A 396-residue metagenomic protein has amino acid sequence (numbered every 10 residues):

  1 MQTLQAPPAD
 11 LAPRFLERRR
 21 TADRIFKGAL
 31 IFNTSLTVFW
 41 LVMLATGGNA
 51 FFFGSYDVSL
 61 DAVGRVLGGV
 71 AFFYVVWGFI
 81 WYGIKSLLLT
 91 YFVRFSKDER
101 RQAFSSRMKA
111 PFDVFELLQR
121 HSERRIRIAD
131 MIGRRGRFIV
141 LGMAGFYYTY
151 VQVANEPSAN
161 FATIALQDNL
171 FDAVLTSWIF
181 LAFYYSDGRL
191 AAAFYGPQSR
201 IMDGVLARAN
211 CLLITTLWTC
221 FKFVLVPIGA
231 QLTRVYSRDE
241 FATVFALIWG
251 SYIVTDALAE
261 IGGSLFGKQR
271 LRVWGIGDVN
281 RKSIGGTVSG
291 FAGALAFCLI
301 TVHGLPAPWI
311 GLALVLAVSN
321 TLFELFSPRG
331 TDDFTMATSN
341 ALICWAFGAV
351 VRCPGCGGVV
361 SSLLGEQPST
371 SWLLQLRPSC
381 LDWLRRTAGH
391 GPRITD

Functional and structural regions predicted by a protein language model:
T3-L36, V42-F297, G304-A307, G311-V350 (+1 more regions): Interhelical loop and helix-boundary elements at the membrane-water interface of polytopic inner-membrane proteins
